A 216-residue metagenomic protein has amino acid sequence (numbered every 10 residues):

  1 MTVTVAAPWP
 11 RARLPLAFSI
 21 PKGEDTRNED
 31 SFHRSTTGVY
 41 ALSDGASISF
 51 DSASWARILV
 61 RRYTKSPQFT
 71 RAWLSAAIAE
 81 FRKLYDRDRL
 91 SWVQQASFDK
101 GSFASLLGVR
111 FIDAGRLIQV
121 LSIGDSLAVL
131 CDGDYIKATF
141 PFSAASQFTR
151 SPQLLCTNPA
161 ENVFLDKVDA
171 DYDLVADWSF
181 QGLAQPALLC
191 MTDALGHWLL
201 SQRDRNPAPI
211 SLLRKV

Functional and structural regions predicted by a protein language model:
M1-V216: PP2C/PPM-type serine/threonine phosphatase catalytic domain
